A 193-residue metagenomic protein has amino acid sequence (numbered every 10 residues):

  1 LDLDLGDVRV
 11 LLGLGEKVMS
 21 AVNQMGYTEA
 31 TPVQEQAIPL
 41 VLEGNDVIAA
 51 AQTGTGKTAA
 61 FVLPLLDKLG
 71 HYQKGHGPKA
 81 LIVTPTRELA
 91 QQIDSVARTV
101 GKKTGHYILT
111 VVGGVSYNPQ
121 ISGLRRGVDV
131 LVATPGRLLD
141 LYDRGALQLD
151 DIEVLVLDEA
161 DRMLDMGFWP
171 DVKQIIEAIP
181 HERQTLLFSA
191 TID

Functional and structural regions predicted by a protein language model:
D2-A50, D158: Conserved pre-motif I regulatory segment
E16-S20, Q24-T28, K74-D143, D151-V154 (+1 more regions): Conserved nucleic-acid-binding Ia/Ib motif block in the N-terminal RecA-like helicase ATPase lobe
E35-V47, T58-G75, Q91, V96-V100 (+3 more regions): Walker A/P-loop NTP-binding motif
E43-A49, G77-A80, V128-D129, R183-Q184: Pre-Walker A (Motif I) flank of P-loop NTPase domains
A51-T55: The conserved Walker
V62, I82-T84, V132, D165 (+1 more regions): Hydrophobic beta-strand core positions in alpha/beta domains
Q148-D193: Post-DEXD/H (motif II) to motif III coupling segment of the RecA-like Helicase ATP-binding lobe
